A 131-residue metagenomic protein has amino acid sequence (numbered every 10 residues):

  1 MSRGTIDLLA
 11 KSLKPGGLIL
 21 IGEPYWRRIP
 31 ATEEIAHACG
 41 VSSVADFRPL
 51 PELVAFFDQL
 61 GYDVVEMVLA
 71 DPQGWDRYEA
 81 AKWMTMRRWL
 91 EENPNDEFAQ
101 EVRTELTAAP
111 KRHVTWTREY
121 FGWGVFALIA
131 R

Functional and structural regions predicted by a protein language model:
R3-L18: A short glycine-rich, Lys/Arg-flanked "PGG" loop and its adjoining helix->strand segment in the class I
K11, P24, F47: S-adenosyl-L-methionine-dependent methyltransferase catalytic core, i.e., the SAM/SAH-binding region
I19, P24-R28, L69-G74: Short "lid" loop at the C-terminus of a central beta-strand within the Rossmann-like core of SAM-dependent
P24-V44: Short, glycine-/aromatic-enriched active-site segment of Class I SAM-dependent methyltransferases
A45-M67: Short alpha-helix
E66-R131: Conserved Class I S-adenosyl-L-methionine
